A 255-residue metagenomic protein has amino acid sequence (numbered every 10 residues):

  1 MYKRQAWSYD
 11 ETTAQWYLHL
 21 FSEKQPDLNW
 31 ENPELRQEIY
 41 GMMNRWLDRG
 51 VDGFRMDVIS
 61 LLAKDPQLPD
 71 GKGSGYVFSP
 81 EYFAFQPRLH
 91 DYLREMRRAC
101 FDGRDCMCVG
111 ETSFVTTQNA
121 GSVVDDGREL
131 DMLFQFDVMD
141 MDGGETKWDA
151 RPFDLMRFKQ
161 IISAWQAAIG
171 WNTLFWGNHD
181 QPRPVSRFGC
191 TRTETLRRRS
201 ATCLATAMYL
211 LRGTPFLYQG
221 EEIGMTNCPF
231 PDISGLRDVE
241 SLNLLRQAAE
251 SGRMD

Functional and structural regions predicted by a protein language model:
K3-D255: Active-site and adjacent substrate-binding regions of carbohydrate-active enzymes
